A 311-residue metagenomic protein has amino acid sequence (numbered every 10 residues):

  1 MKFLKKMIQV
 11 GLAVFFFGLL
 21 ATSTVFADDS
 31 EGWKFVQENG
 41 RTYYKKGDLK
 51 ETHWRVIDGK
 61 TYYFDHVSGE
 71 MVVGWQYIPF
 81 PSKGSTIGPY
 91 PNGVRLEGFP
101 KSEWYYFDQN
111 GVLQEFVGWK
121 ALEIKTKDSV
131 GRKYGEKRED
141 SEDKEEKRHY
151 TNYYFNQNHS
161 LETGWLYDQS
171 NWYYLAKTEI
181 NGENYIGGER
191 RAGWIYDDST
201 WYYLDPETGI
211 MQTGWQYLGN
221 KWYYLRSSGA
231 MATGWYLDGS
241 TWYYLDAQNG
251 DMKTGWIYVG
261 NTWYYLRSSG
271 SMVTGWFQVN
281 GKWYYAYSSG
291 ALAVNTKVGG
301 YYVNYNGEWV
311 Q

Functional and structural regions predicted by a protein language model:
K2-Q311: Extracellular adhesion/carbohydrate-binding repeat motifs centered on closely spaced tryptophans
